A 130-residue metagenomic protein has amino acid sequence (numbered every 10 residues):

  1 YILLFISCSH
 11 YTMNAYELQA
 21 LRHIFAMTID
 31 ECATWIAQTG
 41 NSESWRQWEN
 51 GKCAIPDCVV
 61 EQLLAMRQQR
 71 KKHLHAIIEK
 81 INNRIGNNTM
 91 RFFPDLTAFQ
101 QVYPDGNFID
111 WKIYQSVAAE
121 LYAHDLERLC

Functional and structural regions predicted by a protein language model:
Y1-T12: Short, Lys/Arg-enriched N-terminal segments with co-localized hydrophobic residues within the first ~10-30 amino acids
M13-N14, G40: Alpha-helix N-cap/N′ positions at the starts of helices
Y16-E31: Short basic helix-loop element that most often maps to the first helix and adjoining turn of HTH DNA-binding modules
E31, I55-H75: DNA major-groove recognition helix of helix-turn-helix/homeodomain DNA-binding modules
I36-I55: Recognition helix of helix-turn-helix/homeodomain-like DNA-binding domains that insert into the DNA major groove
K72-C130: Helix-turn-helix/homeodomain-like alpha-helical modules used for DNA recognition and transcription-factor dimerization
